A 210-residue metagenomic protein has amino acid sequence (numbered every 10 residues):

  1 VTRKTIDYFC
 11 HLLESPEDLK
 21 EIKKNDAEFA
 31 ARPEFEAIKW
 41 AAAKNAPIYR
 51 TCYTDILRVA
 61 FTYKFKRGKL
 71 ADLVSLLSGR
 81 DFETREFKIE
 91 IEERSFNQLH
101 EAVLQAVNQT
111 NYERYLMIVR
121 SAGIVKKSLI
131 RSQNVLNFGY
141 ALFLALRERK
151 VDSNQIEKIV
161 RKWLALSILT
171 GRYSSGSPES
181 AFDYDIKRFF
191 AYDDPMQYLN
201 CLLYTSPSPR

Functional and structural regions predicted by a protein language model:
T2-L203: A cross-family structural signal marking well-folded subdomains
Y204-R210: Conserved small/polar residues in nucleotide/adenosyl-binding loops
